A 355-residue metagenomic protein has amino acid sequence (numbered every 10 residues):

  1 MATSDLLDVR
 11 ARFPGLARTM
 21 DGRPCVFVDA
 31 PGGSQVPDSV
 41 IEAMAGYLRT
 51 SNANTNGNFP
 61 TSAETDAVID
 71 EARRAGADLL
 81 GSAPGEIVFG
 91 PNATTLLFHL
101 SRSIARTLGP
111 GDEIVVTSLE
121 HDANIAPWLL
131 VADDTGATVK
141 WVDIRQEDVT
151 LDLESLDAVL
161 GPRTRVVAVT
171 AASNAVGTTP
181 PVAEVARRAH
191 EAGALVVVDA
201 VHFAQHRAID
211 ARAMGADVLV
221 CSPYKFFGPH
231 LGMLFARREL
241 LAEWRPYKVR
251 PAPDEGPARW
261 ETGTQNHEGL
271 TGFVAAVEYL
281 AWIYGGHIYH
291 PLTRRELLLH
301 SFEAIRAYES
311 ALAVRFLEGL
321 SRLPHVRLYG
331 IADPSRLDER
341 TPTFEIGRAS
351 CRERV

Functional and structural regions predicted by a protein language model:
M1-R352: Pyridoxal 5′-phosphate
